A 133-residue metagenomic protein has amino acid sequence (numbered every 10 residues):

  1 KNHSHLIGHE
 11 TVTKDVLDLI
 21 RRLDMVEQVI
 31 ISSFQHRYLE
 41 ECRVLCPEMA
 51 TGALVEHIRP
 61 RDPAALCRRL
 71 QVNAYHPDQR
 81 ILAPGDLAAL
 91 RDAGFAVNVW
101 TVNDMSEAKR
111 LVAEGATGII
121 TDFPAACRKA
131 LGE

Functional and structural regions predicted by a protein language model:
K1-E133: Short loop-to-alpha-helix "cap/lid" segments that border enzyme active sites across diverse enzyme classes
